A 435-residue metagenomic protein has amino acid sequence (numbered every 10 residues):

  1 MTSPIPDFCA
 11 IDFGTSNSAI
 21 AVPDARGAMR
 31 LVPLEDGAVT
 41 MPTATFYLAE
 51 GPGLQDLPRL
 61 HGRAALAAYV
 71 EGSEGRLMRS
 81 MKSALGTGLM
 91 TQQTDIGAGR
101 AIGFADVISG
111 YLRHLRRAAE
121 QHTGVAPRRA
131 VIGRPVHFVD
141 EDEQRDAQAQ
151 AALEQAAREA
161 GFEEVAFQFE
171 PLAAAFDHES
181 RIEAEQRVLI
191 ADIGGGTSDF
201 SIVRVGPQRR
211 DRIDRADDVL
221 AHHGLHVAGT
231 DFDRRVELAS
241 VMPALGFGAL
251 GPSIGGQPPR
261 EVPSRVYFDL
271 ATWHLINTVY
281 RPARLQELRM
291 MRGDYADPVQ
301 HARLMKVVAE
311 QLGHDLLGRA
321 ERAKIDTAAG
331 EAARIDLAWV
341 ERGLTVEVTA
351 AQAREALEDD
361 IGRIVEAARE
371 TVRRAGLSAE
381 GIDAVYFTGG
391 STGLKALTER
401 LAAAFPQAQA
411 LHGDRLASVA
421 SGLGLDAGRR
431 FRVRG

Functional and structural regions predicted by a protein language model:
M1-P6, F162-I193, S421-F431: Conserved phosphate-binding catalytic cores of ATP/NTP-utilizing and phosphoryl-transfer enzymes
T2-M29, H178-D214: Gly/Thr-rich phosphate-binding beta-strand-loop-beta motif of the actin/hexokinase/Hsp70
F13-N17, G196-T197, V227-R234, D414-L425: Conserved A3 ("GATE") glycine/threonine-rich loop of ANL adenylate-forming enzymes
V22-E50, G206-D231, R235-L238, A351: Short glycine-rich, Thr/Ser-proximal phosphate-binding strand/loop in the N-terminal lobe of ATP-dependent enzymes
R26-E154, R158, R235-V236, S240-I325: Phosphate-binding loop and its immediate beta->loop->alpha context in nucleotide/phosphate-handling enzymes
P33-A38, A166-L172, H226-V227, L411-V419: Active-site nucleophile and cofactor-binding loops and adjacent substrate-binding regions of central metabolic enzymes
L77, G103-L112, Q168, A228-V236 (+3 more regions): Phosphate/oxyanion-binding active-site loops and adjacent basic polyanion-contact surfaces
R210, R234-L250, L270-G435: Helical "lid/coupling" subdomains associated with nucleotide-phosphate turnover
